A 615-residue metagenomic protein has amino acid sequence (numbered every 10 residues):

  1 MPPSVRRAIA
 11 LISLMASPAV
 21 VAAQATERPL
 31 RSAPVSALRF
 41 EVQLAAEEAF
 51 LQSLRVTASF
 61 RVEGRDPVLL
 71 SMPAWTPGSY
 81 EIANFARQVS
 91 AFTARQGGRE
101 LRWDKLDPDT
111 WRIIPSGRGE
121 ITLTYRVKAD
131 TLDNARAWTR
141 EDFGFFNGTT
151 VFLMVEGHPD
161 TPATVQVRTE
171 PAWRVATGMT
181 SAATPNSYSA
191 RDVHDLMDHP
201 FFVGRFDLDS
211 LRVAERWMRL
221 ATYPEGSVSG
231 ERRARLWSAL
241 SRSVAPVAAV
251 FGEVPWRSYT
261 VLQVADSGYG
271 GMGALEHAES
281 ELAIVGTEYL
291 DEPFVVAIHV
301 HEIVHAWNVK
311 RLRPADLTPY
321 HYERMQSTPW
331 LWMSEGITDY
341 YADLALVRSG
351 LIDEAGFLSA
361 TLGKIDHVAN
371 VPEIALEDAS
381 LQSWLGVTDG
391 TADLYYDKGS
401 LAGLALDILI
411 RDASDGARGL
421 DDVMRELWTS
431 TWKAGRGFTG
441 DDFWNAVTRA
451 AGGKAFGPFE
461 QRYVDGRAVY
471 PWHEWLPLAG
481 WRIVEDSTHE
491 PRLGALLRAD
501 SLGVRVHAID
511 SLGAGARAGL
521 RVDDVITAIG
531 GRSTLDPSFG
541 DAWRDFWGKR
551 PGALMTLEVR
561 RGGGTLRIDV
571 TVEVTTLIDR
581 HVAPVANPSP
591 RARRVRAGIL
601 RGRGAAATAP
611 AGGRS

Functional and structural regions predicted by a protein language model:
A46-E47, G78-R140: A surface-exposed beta-strand-loop module
L54-A86, T150-E170: Surface-exposed beta-strand/loop patches in extracellular or lumenal glycoproteins
V56-V62, M72-A74, R112-E141, A163-P171 (+3 more regions): Short, hydrophobic/aromatic-enriched beta-strand segments in well-ordered soluble domains
A58, D207-L331: Juxtacatalytic substrate-recognition/specificity segment
F85-T93, T150-V151, D160-T180, S189-H194 (+5 more regions): Zn2+-dependent metallopeptidase catalytic core
T124-F206: Extended, low-hydrophobicity, Ser/Thr/Pro/Gly-biased non-transmembrane segments
E281, G286, R311-L312, E323-I374 (+1 more regions): Post-HExxH zinc-binding segment in Zn-dependent metallohydrolases
A342-D343, I352-S615: C-terminal recognition in membrane/secretory proteostasis and scaffolding
